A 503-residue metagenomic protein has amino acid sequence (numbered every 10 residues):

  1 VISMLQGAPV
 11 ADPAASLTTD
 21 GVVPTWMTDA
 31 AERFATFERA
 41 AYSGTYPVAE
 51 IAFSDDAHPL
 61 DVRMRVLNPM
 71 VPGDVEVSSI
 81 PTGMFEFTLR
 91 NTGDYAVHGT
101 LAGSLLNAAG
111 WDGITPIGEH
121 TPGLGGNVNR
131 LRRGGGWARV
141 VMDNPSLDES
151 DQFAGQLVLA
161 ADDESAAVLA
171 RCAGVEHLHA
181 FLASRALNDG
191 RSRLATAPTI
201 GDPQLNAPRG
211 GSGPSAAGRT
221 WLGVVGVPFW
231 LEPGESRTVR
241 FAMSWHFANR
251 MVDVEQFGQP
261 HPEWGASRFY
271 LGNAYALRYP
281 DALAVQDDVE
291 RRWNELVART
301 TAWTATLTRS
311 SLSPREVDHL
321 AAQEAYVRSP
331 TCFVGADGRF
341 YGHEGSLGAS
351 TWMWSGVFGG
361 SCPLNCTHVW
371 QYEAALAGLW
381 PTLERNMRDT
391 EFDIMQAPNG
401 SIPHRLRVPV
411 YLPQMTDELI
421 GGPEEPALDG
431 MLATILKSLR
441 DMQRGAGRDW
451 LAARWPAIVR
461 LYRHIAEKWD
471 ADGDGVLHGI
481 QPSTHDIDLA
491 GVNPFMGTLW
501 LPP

Functional and structural regions predicted by a protein language model:
I2-M4, A14-A15, D74-V77, G99-A102 (+5 more regions): Short, solvent-exposed loop/turn and secondary-structure capping segments
T18-T82, G174-V225: Extended, loop-rich substrate-binding clefts of extracytoplasmic carbohydrate-active enzymes
A49, G83-F85, G99, V239 (+2 more regions): Residue-level detector of short, conserved catalytic/binding motifs and their immediate flanks
F53, M64-V66, L101-L105, E235-F247: Short, hydrophobic/aromatic-enriched beta-strand segments in well-ordered soluble domains
M64, P69-T196, V225, Q256-S311: Polysaccharide-binding surfaces and accessory modules of carbohydrate-active proteins
L89-G93, V97, E232-V252: Ser/Thr/Pro-rich, low-complexity mucin-like regions that serve as glycosylated stalks/linkers or repetitive adhesive
Q204-L222, P228, E235, V239-R240 (+5 more regions): Substrate-binding groove/exosite segments of carbohydrate-active enzymes
G497-P503: Active-site neighborhood of glycoside hydrolase catalytic domains
